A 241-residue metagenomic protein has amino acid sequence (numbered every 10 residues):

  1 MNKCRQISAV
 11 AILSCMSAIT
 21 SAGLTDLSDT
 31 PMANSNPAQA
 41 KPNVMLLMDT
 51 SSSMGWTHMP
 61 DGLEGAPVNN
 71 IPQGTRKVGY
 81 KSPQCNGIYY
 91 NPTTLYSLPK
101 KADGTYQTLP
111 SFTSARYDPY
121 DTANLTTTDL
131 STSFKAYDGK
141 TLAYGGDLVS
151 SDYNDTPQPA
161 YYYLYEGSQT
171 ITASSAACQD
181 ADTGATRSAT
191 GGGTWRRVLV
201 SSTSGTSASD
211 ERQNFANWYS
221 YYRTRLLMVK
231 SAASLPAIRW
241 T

Functional and structural regions predicted by a protein language model:
M1-S21: Gram-negative bacterial Sec-dependent N-terminal signal peptides
A22-T241: Extended N-terminal export/anchoring regions of large proteins
